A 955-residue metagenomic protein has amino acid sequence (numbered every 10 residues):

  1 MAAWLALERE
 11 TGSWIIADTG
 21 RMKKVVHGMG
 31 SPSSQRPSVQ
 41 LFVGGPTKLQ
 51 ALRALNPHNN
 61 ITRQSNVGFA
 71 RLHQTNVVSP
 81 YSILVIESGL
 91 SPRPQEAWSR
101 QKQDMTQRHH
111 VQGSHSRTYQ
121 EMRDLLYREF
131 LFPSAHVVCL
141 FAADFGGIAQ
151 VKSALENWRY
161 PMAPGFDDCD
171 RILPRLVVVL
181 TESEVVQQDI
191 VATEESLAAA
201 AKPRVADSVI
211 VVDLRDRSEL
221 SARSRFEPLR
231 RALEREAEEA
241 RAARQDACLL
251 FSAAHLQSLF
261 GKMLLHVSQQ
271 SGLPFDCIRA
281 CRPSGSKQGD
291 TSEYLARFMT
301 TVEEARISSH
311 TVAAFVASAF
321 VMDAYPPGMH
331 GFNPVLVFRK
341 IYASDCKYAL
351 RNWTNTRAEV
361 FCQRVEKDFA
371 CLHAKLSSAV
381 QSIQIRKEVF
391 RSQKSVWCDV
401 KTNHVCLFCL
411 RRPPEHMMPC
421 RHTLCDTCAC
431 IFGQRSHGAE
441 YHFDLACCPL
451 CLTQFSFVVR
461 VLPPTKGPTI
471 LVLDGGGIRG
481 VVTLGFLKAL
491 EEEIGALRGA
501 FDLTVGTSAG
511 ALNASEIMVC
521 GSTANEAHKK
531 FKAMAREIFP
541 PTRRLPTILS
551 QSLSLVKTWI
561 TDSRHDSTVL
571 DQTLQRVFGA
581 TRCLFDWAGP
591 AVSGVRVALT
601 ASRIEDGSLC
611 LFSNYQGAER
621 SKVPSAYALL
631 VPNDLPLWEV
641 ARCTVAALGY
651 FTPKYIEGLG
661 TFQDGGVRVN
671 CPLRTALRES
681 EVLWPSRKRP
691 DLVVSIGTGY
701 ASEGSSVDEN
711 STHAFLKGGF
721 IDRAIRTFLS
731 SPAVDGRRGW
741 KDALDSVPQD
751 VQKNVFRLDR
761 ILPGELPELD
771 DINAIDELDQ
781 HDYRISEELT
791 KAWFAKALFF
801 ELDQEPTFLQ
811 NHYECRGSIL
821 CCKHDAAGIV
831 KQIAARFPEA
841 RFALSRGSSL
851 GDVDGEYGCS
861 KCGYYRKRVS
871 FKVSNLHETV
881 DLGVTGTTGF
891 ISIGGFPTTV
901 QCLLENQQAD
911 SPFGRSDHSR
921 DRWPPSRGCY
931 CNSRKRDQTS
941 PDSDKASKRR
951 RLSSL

Functional and structural regions predicted by a protein language model:
M1-D399: Conserved GTPase G-domain substructure that encodes guanine base recognition and part of the catalytic core, centered
R279, S284, G289-V302, H310-M322 (+4 more regions): Conserved catalytic cores and adjacent C-terminal regulatory segments of lipid-metabolizing esterases/lipases
